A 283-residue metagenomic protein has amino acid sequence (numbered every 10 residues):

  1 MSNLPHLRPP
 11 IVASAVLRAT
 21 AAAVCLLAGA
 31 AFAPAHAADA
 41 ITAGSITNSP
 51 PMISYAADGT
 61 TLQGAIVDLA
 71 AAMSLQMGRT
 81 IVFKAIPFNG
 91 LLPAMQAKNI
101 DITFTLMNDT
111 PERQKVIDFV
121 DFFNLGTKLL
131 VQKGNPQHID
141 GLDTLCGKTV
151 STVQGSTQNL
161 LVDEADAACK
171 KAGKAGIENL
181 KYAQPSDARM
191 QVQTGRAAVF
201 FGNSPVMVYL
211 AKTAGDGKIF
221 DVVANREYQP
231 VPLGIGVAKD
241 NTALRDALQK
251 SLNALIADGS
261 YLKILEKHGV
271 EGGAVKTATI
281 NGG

Functional and structural regions predicted by a protein language model:
A31-A37: Sec/Tat signal peptide C-region and signal peptidase I cleavage site
A38-L106, D258, K267: Extracytoplasmic small-molecule ligand-binding "clamshell" domains of the periplasmic binding protein/Venus flytrap
T47-S49, N124-V131, K212-K250, H268-G283: Periplasmic-binding protein-like
Y55-A56, A71-M77, Q158-K181, A211-G215: Ligand-binding cleft/hinge of the Venus flytrap
A72-Q76, K84-A85, N89-I102, V116-I117 (+2 more regions): Short helices/loops that flank or line small-molecule/ion binding pockets
T80, T157-G173, N253-G283: Ligand-binding clefts/hinges and TM-proximal coupling segments of bilobed small-molecule sensing domains
G90, L106-Q114, L161-A165, A198-Q229: A ligand-binding cleft/hinge motif common to bilobed small-molecule-binding domains
Q132-V150: Flexible hinge/capping segments at coil-to-helix
